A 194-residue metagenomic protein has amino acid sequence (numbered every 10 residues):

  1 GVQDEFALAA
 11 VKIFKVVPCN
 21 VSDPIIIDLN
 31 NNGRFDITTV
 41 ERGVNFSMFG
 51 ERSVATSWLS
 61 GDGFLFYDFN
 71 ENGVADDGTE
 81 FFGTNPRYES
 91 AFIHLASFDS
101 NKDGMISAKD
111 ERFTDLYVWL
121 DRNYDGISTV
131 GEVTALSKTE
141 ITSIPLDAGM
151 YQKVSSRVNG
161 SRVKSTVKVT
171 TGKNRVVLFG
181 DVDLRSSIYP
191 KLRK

Functional and structural regions predicted by a protein language model:
G1-E5: Short, solvent-exposed loop/turn segments at the edges of extracellular beta-sandwich modules
F6-K194: Calcium-binding acidic motifs and repeat modules
